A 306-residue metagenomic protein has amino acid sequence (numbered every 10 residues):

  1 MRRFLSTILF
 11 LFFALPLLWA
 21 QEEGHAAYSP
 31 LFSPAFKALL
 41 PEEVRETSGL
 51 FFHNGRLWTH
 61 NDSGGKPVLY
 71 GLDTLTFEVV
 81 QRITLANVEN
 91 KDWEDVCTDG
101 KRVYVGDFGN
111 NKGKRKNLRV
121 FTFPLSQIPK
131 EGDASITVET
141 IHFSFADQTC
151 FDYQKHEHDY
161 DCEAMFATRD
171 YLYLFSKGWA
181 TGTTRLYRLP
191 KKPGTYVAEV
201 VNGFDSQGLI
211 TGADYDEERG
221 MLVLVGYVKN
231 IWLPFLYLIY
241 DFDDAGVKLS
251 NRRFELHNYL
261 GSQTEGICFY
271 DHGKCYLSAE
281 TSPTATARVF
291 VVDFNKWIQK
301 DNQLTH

Functional and structural regions predicted by a protein language model:
M1-S29, H306: Bacterial Sec-dependent N-terminal signal peptides
Q21-H306: Sequence/structural signature of beta-propeller domains
